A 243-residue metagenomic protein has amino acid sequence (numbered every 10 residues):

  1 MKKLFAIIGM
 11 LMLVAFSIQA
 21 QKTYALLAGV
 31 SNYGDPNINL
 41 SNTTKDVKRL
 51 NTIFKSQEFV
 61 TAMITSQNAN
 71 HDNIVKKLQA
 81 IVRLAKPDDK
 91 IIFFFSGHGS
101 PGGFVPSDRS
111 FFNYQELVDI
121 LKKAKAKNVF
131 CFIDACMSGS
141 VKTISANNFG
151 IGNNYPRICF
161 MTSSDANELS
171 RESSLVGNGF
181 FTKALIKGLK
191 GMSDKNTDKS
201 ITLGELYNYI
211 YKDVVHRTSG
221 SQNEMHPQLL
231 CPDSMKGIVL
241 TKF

Functional and structural regions predicted by a protein language model:
L4-V14: Sec-dependent N-terminal signal peptides
F16-F243: Cysteine endopeptidase catalytic domains of the caspase/legumain-like
